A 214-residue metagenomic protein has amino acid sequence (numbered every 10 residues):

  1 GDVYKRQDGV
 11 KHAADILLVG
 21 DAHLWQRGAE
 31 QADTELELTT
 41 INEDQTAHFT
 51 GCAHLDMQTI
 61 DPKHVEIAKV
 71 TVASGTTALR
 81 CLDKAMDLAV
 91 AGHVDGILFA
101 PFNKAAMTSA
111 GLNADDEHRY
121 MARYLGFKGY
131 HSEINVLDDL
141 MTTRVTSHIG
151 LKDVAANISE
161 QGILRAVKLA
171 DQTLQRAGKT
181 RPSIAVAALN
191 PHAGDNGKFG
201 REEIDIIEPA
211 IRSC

Functional and structural regions predicted by a protein language model:
G1-E117, Q161-C214: Contiguous, glycine/small-aliphatic-enriched amphipathic segments in soluble metabolic enzymes
L36, K128-S132: Ligand-binding "clamshell"
A53-H54, E133, R144: Generic structural signal for residues positioned in beta-strands
D56-T59, V136, S147: Active-site donor-binding loop signature of nucleotide-sugar glycosyltransferases
P101-K104, T142-G150: Acidic/polar active-site rim loop that often engages polyanionic ligands
R119-R123, F127-G129, I149-Q175: Active-site glycine-rich loop that binds ribose-phosphate moieties when present
I134-N135, G178: Short beta-strand
N135-T143, I184: Mobile beta-alpha loop/short-helix "lid" or hinge segments that flank ligand
